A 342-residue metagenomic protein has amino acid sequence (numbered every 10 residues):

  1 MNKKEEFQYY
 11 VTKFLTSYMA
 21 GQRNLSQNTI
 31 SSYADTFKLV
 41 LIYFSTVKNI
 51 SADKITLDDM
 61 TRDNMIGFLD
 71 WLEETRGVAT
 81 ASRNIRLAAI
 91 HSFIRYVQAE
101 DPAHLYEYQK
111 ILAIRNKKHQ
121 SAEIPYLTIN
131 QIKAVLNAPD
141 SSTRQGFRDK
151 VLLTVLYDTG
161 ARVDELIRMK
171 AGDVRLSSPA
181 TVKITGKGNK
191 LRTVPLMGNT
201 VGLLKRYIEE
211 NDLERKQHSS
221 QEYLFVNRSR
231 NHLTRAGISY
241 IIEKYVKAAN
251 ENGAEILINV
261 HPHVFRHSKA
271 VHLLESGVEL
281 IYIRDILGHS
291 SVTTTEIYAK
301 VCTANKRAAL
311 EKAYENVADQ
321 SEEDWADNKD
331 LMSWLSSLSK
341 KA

Functional and structural regions predicted by a protein language model:
M1-A342: Conserved catalytic core of the tyrosine transesterase superfamily
